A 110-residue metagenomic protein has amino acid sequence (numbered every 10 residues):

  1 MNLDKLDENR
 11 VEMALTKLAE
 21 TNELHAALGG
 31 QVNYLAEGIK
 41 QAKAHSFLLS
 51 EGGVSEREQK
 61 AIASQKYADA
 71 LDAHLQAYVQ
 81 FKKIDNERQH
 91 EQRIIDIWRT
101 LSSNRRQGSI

Functional and structural regions predicted by a protein language model:
M1-E23: Short, charge-rich amphipathic alpha-helices with coiled-coil/heptad character
M1-K5, N104-I110: Short acidic DE-rich linear segments
E12-L15, S64, I97-R106: Short A/G/S/P-biased low-complexity tracts
G29-K60: Extended alpha-helical coiled-coil "stalk/arm" regions that act as elongated linkers or oligomerization scaffolds
G29-V32, A36-E37, D72-R105: Long amphipathic alpha-helical coiled-coil segments
E51-Q80: Short, glycine/alanine-rich amphipathic alpha-helical segment that often forms an alpha-turn-alpha hairpin
